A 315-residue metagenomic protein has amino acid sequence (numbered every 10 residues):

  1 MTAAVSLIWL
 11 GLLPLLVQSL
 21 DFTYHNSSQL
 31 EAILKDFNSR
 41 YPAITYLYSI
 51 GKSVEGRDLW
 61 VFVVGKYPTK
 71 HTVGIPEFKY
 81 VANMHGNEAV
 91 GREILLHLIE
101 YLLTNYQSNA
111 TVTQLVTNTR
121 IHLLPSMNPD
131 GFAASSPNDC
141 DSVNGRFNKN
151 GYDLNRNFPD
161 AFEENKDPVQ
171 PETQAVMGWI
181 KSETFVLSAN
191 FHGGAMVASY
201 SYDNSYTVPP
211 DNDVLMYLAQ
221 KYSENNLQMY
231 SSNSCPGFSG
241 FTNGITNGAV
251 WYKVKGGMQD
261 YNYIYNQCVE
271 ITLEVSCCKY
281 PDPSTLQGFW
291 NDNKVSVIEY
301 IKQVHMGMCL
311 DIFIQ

Functional and structural regions predicted by a protein language model:
T2-S19: Cleavable N-terminal signal peptides of Sec/SRP-targeted secreted and luminal proteins
L16-F22, Y80-A82: Acidic/histidine-rich, surface-exposed loop or edge segments in extracytoplasmic proteins
F22-F78: Soluble metallo-hydrolase cores and metallopeptidase-like ectodomains found primarily in the secretory/periplasmic
N26-Q29, D167-E172, V214, T285-D292: Soluble or luminal CAZymes and related metallo-dependent hydrolases
Y67-Q220, E224, Q228, S232-P236 (+4 more regions): Active-site/substrate-binding loop(s) of hydrolase catalytic cores
T246-N266: Short glycine-rich, acidic/polar surface loops and turns
N266-M308: Catalytic cores of secreted or luminal carbohydrate-active enzymes
G307-Q315: A short, amphipathic beta-strand motif
